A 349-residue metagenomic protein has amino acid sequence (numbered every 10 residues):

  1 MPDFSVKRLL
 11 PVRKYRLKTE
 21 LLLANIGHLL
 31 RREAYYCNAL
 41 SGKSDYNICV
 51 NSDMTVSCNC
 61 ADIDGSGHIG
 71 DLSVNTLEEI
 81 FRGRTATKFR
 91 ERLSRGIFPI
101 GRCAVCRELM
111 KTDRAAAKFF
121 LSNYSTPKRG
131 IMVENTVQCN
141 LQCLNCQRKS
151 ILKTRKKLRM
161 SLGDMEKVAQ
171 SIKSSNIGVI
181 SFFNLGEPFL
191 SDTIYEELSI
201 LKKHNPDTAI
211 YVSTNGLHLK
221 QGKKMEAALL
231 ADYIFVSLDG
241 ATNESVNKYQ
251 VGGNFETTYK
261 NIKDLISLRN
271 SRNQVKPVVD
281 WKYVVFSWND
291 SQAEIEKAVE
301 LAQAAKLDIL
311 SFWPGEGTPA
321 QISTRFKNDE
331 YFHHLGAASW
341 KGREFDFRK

Functional and structural regions predicted by a protein language model:
M1-N75, R95, R155, M160 (+1 more regions): Radical SAM enzyme [4Fe-4S]-AdoMet core and its adjacent flexible, acidic and glycine-rich loops/tails across
P11-V12, K18, R82-T85, R95 (+2 more regions): Polar helix-capping/helix-linker motif
R31, G96-I100, V133, V137-N140: Processing junctions and N-termini across compartments
Y35, C58, G101-A104, V137: Secreted/extracellular small peptides and ectodomain modules produced from precursors
Y36-N38, S66-I69, L109-Y233, E244 (+6 more regions): Conserved alpha-helical substructure of the radical SAM core
Y46, M54-T55, R102, P127-I131 (+1 more regions): A generic secondary-structure signal marking the coil-to-beta-strand transition
D62-R107: Membrane-interface junctions of multi-pass transporters
